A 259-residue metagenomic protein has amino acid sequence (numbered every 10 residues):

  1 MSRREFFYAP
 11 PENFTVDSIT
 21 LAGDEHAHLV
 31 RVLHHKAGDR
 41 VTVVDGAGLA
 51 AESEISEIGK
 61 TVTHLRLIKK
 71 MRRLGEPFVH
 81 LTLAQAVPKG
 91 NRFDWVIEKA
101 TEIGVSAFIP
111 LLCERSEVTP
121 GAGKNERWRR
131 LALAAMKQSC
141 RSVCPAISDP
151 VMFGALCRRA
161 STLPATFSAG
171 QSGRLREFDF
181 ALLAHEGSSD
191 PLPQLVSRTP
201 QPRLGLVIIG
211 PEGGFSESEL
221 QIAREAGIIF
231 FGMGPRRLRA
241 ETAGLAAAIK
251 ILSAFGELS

Functional and structural regions predicted by a protein language model:
M1-R73, A165-F167: N-terminal positively charged helical leader segments and presequences
E12, K70, C113-S116, P235-R236: Short, ordered loop/turn segments at secondary-structure junctions
I19-L21, F78-T82, R203-L206, E225-M233: Glycine/charged-rich beta-loop-alpha catalytic/anionic-binding loops adjacent to active sites
G38, A100, A132, A223 (+1 more regions): Residue-level signal for inorganic ion chemistry
L65, C144-S148, F230: Generic structural signal for residues in well-ordered beta-strands
L74-F180: RNA substrate-binding interface of SAM-dependent RNA methyltransferases
F178-L220, I228-M233: Active-site/ligand-binding-proximal alpha/beta "capping" segment
E217-S259: Structured adenosyl-cofactor binding patch, chiefly the S-adenosyl-L-methionine
